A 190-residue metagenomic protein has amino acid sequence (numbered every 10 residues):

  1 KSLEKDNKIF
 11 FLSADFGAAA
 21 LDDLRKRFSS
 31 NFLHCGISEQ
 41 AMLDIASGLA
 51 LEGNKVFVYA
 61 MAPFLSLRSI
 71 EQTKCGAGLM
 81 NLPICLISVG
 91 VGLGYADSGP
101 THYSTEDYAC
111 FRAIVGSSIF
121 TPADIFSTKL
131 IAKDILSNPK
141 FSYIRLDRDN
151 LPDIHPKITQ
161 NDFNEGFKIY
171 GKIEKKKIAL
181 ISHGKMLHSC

Functional and structural regions predicted by a protein language model:
K1-R145, N150-L151, Q160-F163: Thiamine diphosphate
A20, P152-I154, H188-C190: Short acidic/glycine-rich loop or secondary-structure boundary segments that cap or lie
G53, I173-C190: Short, acidic loop-beta-alpha module within alpha/beta folds
K157-A179: Condensing-enzyme catalytic core mediating Claisen C-C bond formation in acyl metabolism
